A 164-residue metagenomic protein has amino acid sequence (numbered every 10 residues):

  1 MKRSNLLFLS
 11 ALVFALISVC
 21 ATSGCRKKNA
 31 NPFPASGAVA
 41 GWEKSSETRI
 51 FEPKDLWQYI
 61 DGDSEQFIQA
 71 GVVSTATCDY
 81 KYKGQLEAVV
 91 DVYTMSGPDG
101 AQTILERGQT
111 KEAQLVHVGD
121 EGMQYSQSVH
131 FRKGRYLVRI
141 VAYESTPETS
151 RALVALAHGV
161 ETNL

Functional and structural regions predicted by a protein language model:
M1-A11: Bacterial N-terminal signal peptides that target proteins for export
S10-V19: Bacterial N-terminal signal peptides
C25-L86, K111-L115, L137, S145-L164: N-terminal "mature-domain start" segment
L86-V92: Mid-length scaffold segments of soluble, non-membrane domains
D91, H130, L137-V141: Structural recognition of the beta-strand scaffold that forms the well-ordered cores of secreted hydrolase catalytic
Y93-S96, E144-T146: A short, sequence-level motif marking secondary-structure junctions
S96-K133: Short, internal acidic amphipathic alpha-helical interface segments that mediate docking to partner proteins
